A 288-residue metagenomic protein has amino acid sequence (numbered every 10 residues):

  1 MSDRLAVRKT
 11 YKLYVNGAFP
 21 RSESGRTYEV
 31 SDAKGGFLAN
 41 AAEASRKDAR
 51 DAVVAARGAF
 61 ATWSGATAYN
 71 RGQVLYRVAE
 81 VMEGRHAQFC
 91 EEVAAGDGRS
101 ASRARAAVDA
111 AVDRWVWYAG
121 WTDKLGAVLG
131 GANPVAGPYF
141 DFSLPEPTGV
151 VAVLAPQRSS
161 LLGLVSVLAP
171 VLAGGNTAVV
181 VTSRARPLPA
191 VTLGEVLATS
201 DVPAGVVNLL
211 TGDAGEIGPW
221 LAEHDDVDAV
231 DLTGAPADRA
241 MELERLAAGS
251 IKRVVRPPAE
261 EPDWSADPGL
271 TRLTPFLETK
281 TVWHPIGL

Functional and structural regions predicted by a protein language model:
M1-G137: N-terminal Rossmann-like NAD(P)+-binding subdomain of aldehyde/semialdehyde dehydrogenases
V15, E29, A41-R50, L162 (+1 more regions): Histidine- and aromatic-rich ligand-binding microenvironments
A33, G120-P203: Conserved small-residue-rich beta-alpha loop and adjacent elements that most often cradle the phosphate/pyrophosphate
G35, R71, G175, V207 (+1 more regions): Residue-level signal for inorganic ion chemistry
A44, G96, A106-A110, R184-L188 (+2 more regions): Short beta->alpha linker loops
A59, W63, R85, G96 (+7 more regions): Change "in soluble alpha/beta enzymes" to "in soluble alpha/beta proteins
Q88, R99, A110, S159 (+3 more regions): Short alpha-helical
P145-A152, S200-L288: Conserved NAD(P)+-binding/catalytic subdomain of aldehyde/semialdehyde dehydrogenases
